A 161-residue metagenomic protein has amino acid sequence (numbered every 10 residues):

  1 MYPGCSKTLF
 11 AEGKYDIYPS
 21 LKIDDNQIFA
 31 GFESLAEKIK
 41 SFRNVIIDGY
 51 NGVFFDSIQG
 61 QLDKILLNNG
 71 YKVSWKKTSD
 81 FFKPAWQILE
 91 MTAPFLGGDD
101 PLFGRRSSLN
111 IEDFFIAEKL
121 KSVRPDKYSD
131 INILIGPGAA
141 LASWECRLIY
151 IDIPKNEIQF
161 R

Functional and structural regions predicted by a protein language model:
Y2-E33, L67-I131: ATP-dependent small-molecule kinase phosphotransfer cores that center on conserved nucleotide phosphate-binding segments
L21-A36, K40-K64: Glycine-rich P-loop/Walker A and Walker A-like loops and their local beta1-loop-alpha1 context in P-loop NTPases
Y50, T78-S79, I135-G138: Fold-independent oxyanion-binding glycine-rich loops and adjacent beta-strand/coil segments at enzyme active sites
S57, A85, I158-R161: Generic marker of "main functional regions" within proteins
Q59-Q61, Q87-L89, C146: General "foldedness" signal
I65-N69, T92, E118-R161: ATP-dependent NMP and nucleoside kinases share a basic, alpha-helical "lid"
